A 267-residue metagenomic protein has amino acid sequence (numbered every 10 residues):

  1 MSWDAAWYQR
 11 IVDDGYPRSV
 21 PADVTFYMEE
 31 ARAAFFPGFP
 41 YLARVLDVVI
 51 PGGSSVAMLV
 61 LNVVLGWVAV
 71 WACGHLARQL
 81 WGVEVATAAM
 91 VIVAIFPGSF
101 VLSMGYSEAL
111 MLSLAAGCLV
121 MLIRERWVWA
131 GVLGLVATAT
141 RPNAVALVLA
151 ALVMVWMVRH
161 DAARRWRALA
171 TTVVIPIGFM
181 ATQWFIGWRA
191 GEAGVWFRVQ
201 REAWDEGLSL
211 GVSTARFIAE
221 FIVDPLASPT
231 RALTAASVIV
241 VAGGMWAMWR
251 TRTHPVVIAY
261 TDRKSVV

Functional and structural regions predicted by a protein language model:
W3-P21, T25-P51, G211-T214: Short hydrophobic/aromatic helix or loop-helix immediately within or flanking a transmembrane segment in polytopic
Y27-A33, P37, Y41, V49-V68 (+1 more regions): Loop-to-helix entry region of an early transmembrane alpha helix in multi-pass inner-membrane enzymes
V45, A57-L80, A242-W246: Transmembrane-helix motifs of polytopic, lipid-linked glycan transferases
G53-A57, C73-I95: Transmembrane-helix signature of polytopic, membrane-embedded enzymes that assemble or transfer cell-envelope glycans
A72-H75, I92-I95, L110-W129, V148-L152: Specific aromatic-rich, kink-prone transmembrane helix
M104-L110: Short acidic/glycine- and proline-prone juxtamembrane loop motifs at membrane-interface regions of multi-pass membrane
V148-M157, A163-G243, R250-T251, V256-T261: Membrane-lumen/periplasm interface segments of specific transmembrane helices in polyprenyl phosphate-linked
K264-V266: Conserved small/polar residues in nucleotide/adenosyl-binding loops
